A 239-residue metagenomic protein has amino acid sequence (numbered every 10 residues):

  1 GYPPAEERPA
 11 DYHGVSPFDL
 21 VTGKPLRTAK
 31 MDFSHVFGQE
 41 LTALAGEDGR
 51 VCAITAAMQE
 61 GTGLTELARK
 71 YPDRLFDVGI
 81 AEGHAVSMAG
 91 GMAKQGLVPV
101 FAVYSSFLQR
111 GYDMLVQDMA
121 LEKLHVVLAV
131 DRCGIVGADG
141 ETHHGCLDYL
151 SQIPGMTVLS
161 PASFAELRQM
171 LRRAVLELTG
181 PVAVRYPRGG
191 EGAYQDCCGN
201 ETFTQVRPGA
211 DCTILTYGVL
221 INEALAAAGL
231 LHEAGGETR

Functional and structural regions predicted by a protein language model:
G1-Q169, R173-T179, G190: Thiamine diphosphate
Y2, G192-Y194, N222-A224: Short acidic/glycine-rich loop or secondary-structure boundary segments that cap or lie
C52, C212-L215: Conserved beta-strand elements of the Class I
L67-R69, R74-V78, E82, F203-V206 (+1 more regions): Generic long, charged, amphipathic alpha-helical segments
A93-K94, G209-D211: Short acidic/histidine-rich motifs immediately flanking catalytic phosphotransfer sites in two-component signaling
V184: Active-site-adjacent helical/loop segments in soluble small-molecule enzymes
P187: Short-chain dehydrogenase/reductase
G190-Q205: Aromatic-enriched
